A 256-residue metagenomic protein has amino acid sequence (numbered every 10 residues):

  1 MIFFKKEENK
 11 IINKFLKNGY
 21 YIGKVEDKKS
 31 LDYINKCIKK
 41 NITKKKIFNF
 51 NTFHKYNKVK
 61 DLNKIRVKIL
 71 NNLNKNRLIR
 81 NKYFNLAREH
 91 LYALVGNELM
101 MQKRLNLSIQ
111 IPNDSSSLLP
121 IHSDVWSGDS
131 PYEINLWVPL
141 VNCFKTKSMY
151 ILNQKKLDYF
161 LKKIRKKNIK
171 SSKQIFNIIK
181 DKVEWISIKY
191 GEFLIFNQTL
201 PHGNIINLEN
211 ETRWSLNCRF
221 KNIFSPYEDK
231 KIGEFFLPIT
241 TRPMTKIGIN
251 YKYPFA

Functional and structural regions predicted by a protein language model:
M1-L94, K189, F255-A256: N-terminal auxiliary "cap/dimerization" subdomain that precedes the catalytic jelly-roll/cupin core of mononuclear
F50-H54, K156-K167, F236-Y253: Short, cationic low-complexity segments
N97-N106: A short coil-to-beta-strand element that immediately follows conserved catalytic motifs
I109-D124, Q198-L200: Conserved short histidine dyad/triad with adjacent acidic residue
S117-S187: Catalytic core of non-heme Fe(II) oxygenases with the double-stranded beta-helix
L140, L200, F220-N222: Short beta-strand segments enriched in hydrophobic/aromatic residues within well-folded beta-rich domains
I188-P201: Conserved metal-binding segment of the jelly-roll/cupin
I205-A256: Non-heme Fe(II)/2-oxoglutarate
